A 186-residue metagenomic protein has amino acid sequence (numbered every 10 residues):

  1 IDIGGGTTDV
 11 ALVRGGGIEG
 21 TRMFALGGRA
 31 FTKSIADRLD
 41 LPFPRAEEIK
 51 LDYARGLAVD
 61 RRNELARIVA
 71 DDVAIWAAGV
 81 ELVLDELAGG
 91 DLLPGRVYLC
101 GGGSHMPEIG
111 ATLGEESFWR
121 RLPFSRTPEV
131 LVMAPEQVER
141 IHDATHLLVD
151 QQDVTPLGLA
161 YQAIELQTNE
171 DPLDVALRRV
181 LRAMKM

Functional and structural regions predicted by a protein language model:
I1: Two-metal-ion RNase H-like nuclease active-site motif
G4-G5, P123: Short solvent-exposed loop/turn micro-motifs enriched in small/polar/acidic residues
G5-A11: Short glycine/serine/threonine-rich phosphate/pyrophosphate-binding segments that cradle anionic phosphate groups
L12, G20-M186: Helical "lid/coupling" subdomains associated with nucleotide-phosphate turnover
